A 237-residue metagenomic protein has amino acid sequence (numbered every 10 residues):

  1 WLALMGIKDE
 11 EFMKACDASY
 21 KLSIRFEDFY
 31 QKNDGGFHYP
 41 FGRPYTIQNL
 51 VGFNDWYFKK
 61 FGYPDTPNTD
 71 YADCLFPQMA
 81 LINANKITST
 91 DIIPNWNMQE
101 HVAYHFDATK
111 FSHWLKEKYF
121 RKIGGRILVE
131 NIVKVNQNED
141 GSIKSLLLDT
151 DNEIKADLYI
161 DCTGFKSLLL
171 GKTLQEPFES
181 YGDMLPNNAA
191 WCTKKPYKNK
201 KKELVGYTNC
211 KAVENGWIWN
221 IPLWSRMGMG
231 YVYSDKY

Functional and structural regions predicted by a protein language model:
W1-I82: Dinucleotide-binding Rossmann-like beta1-alpha1 core, especially the glycine-rich loop that anchors the ADP
A18, N138-D140, D183-L185, C210-E214 (+1 more regions): A short catalytic or substrate-binding loop motif that flags glycine-/basic-rich loops and adjacent residues that bind
Q78-K110, S145, E153-I154, L223-G230: Helix-loop-beta segment of a Rossmann-like dinucleotide-binding subdomain
E100-V133, D149-T150, I154-A156, C162: Helical element adjacent to the flavin cofactor pocket in flavoenzyme catalytic cores
L128-K144: A conserved short coil-to-beta-strand element within the FAD-binding core of flavoproteins
D161-E176: Flavin (primarily FAD) binding-site architecture
K172, E176-F178, N187-A212: Flavin-dependent oxidoreductases
A212-Y237: Conserved FAD/dinucleotide-binding core of flavoprotein oxidoreductases
